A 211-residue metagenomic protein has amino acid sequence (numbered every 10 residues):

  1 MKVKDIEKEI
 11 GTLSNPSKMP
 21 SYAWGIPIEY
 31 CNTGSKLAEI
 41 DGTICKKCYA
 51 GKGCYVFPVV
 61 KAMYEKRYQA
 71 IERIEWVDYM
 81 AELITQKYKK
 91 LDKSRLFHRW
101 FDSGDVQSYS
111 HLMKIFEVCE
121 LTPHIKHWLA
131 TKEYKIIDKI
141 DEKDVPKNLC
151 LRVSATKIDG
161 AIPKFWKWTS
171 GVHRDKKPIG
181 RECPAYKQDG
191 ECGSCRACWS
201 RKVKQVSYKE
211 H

Functional and structural regions predicted by a protein language model:
M1-H211: Class I S-adenosyl-L-methionine
